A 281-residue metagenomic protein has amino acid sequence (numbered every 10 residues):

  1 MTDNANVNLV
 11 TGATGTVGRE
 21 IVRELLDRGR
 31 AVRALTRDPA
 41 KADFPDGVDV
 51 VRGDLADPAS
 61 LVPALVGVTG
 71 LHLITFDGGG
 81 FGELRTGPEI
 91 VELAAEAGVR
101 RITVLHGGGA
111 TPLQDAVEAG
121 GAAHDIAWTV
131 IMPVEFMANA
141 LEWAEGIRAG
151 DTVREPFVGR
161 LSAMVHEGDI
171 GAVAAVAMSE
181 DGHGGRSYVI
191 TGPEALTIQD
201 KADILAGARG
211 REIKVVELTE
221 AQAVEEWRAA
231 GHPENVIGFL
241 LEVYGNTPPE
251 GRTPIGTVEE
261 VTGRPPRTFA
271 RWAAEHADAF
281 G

Functional and structural regions predicted by a protein language model:
T2, A221-G281: A hydrophobic C-terminal alpha-helical subdomain
T2-D46, A56-V68, D77-P88, E92-R101 (+6 more regions): Oxidoreductase cofactor-interface core, primarily capturing Rossmann-like NAD(P)-dependent enzymes
G53: Cofactor-binding loops of NAD(P)H-dependent oxidoreductases, dominated by short-chain dehydrogenase/reductases
